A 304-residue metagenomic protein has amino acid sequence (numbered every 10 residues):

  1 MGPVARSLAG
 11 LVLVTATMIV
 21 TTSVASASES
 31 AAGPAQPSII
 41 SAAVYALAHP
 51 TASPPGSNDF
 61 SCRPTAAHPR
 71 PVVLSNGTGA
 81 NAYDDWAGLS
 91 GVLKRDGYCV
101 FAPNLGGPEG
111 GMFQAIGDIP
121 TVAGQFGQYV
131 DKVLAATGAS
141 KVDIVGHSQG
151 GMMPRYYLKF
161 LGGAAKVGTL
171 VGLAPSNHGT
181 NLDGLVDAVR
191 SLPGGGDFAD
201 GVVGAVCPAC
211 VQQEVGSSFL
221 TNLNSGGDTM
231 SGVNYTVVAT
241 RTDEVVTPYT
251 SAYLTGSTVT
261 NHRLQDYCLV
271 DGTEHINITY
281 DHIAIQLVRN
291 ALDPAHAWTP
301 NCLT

Functional and structural regions predicted by a protein language model:
M1-S28: Secretory targeting and sorting signals
G33-S53, N58-K141, A188, L192-G201: Active-site catalytic motif of lipid deacylating hydrolases and related acyltransferases
F60, A205-P208, D266, P300: Extracellular secreted precursors and ectodomains with disulfide-bonded cysteine-rich loops/domains
P64-H68, K94-R95, A136-T137, V145-G146 (+3 more regions): Extracellular/periplasmic catalytic domains that process cell-envelope and extracellular macromolecules
V72, V100-A102, L170, Y235-V237 (+1 more regions): Conserved beta-strand scaffold positions in the cores of enzyme catalytic domains, especially in NTP/NDP-utilizing
S75-N76, V100, P120-L223: Serine-dependent carboxylesterase/thioesterase catalytic core of lipase-like alpha/beta-hydrolase/SGNH enzymes
G77-N81, G106-G110, H147-M152, P175-T180 (+2 more regions): Solvent-exposed loop/turn segments at secondary-structure junctions within structured extracellular/periplasmic domains
L192-P193, M230-T304: C-terminal catalytic-base region of ester-bond hydrolases, centering on the histidine of the charge-relay
